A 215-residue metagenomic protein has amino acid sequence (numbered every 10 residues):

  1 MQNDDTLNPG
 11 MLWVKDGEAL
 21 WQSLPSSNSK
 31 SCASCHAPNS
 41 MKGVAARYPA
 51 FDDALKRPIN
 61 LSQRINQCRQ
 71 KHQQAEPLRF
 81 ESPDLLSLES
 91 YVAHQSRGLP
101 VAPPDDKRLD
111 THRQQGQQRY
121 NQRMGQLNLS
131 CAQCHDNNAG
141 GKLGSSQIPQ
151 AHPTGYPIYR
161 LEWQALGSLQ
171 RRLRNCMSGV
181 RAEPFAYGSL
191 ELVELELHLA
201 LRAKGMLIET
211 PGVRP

Functional and structural regions predicted by a protein language model:
M1-F51: N-terminal Sec/ER secretory leader and immediately downstream segment of secreted/extracellular precursors
M1-W13, A50-Q115, G140, E162-P184 (+2 more regions): Post-cleavage N-terminal segment of exported redox proteins
W21, R119-Y120: Conserved short C-terminal alpha-helix that flanks the catalytic cleft of nucleotide-sugar-dependent
S26-S27, G125, A186: Short coil/turn and helix-start
N28-N39, L88, G116, N128-N138 (+2 more regions): The canonical Cys-X-X-Cys-His
G43-R47, L143-I148, L207-T210: Short, solvent-exposed loop/turn and secondary-structure capping segments
R47-L55, Q147-Y156: Short cysteine/histidine-rich metal-coordination sites, predominantly Zn2+-binding motifs
Q118, G125, Q133, N138-A139 (+3 more regions): C-terminal cap of thioredoxin/glutaredoxin-like
